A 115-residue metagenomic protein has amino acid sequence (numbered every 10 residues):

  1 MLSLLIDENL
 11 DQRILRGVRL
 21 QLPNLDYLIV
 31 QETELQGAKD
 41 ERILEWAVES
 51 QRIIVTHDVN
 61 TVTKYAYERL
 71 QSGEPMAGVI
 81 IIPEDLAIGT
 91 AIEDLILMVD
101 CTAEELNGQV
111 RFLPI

Functional and structural regions predicted by a protein language model:
L2-E8, Q12-L25, Q31-L35, L44 (+1 more regions): Acidic, PIN/NYN-like endoribonuclease modules and their adjacent C-terminal/linker elements
D40, V48, R52-Y65: Acidic, metal-binding active-site segment of PIN/NYN-like and related structure-specific nucleases
